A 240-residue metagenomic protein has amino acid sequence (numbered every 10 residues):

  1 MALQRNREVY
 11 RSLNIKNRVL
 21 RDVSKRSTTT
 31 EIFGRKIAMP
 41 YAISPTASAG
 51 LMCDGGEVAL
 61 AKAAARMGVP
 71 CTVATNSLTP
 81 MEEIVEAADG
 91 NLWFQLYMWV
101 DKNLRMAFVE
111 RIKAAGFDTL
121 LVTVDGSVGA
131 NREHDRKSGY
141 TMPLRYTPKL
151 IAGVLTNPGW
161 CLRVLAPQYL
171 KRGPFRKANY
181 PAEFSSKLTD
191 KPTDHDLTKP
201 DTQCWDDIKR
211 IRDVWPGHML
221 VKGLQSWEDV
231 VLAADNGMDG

Functional and structural regions predicted by a protein language model:
M1-G34, P143-Q203: An N-cap/entry alpha-helix motif that binds or orients negatively charged groups
M1-S127: N-terminal capping/small domains of soluble enzymes
R66, E82-W93, Y146-K149, V154 (+1 more regions): Alpha-helix-loop-beta-strand connector modules within alpha/beta enzyme cores
T75-S77, W99, T202, V221-W227: Glycine-rich beta-to-alpha transition loops that act as phosphate-gripper elements at the mouths of alpha/beta enzyme
D89-L92, R111-I112, S138-T141, G237-G240: Short, hinge-like loop/turn segments at secondary-structure boundaries
V124-A130, G237-G240: Glycine-rich phosphate-binding active-site loops on the catalytic face of alpha/beta enzymes
V128-P148: Glycine/aspartate-rich loop-and-adjacent alpha/beta segment that forms the canonical ThDP
D207-G240: Glycine-rich phosphate/ribose-binding loops and adjacent secondary-structure elements that form binding surfaces
